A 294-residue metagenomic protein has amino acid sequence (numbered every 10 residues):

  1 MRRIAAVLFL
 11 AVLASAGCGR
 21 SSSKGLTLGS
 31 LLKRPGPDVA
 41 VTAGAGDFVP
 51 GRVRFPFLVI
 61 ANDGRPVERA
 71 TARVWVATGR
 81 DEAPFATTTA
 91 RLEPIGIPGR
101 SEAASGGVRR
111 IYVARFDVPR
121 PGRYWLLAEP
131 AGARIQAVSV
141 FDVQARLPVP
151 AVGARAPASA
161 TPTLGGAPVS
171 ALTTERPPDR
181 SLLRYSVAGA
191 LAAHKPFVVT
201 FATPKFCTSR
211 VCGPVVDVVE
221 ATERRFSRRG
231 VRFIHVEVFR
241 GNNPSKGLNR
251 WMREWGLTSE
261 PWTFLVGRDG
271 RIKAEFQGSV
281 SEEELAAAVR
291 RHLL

Functional and structural regions predicted by a protein language model:
M1-A6: Bacterial N-terminal signal peptides that target proteins for export
A14-G17: C-terminal motif of bacterial Sec signal peptides marking the signal peptidase cleavage site
R20-A171: Contiguous segments within soluble domain cores/interaction surfaces
P157, P162-A167, I272-L294: Thiol-/selenol-based redox modules, centered on thioredoxin-like and closely related oxidoreductase domains
V187-T208: Short active-site neighborhood of thiol/selenol oxidoreductases, capturing the structured segment around
H194-V198, S227-F233, E260, R268: Loop/turn elements at helix/coil->beta-strand transitions in domains of secreted/extracellular proteins
S209-F226: Typically the conserved alpha-helix immediately C-terminal to a functionally engaged Cys/Sec in thioredoxin-like
I234-E260, L265-I272, E282, R290-L294: Thioredoxin-like thiol-disulfide oxidoreductase module
